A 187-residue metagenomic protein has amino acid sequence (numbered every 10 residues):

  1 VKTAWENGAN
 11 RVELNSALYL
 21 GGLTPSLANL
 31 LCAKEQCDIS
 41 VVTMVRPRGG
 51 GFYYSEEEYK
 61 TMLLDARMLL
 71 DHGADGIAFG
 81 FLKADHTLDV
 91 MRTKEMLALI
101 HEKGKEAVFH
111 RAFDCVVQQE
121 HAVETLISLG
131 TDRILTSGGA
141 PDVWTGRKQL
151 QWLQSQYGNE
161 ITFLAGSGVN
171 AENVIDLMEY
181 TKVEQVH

Functional and structural regions predicted by a protein language model:
V1-N7, Y53-M68, D114-L129, L153-N159 (+2 more regions): Catalytic cores of alpha/beta
V1-V12, A17-T24: N-terminal pre-domain/capping segments
A9, D38, G73-A74, T131 (+1 more regions): A structural motif
V12-L14, V41-V45, I77-F79, A107-R111 (+3 more regions): Hydrophobic faces of well-ordered beta-strands that scaffold small-molecule active sites in alpha/beta enzyme cores
L18-I39, E57-K60, K83-H101, V116-A122 (+2 more regions): Active-site-adjacent beta->alpha loops and helix N-cap segments on the catalytic face of soluble alpha/beta enzymes
G51, F79-D85: Surface-exposed cleft-lining segments at the edges of enzyme active sites
L64-F81: Ordered, amphipathic secondary-structure segments that act as subunit-interaction surfaces in large macromolecular
G104-W144: Histidine/lysine/aspartate-rich catalytic loop segments that bind and position anionic ligands
